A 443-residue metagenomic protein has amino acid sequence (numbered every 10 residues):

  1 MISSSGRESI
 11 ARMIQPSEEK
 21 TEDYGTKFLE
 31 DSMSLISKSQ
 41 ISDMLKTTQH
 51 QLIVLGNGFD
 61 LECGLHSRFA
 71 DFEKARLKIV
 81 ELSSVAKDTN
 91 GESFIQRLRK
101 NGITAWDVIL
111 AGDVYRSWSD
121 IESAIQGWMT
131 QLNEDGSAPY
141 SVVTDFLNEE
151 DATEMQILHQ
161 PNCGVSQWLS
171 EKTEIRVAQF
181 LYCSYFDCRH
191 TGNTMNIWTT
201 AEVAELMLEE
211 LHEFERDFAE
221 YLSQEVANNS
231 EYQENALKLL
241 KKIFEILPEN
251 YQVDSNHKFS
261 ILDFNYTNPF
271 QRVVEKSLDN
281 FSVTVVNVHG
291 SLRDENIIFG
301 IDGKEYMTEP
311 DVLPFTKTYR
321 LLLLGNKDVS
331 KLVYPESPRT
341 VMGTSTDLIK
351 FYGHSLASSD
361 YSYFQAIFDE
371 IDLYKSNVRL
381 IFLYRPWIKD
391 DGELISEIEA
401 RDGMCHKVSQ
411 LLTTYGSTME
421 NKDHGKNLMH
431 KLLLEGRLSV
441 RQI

Functional and structural regions predicted by a protein language model:
I2-C63, F72, N90, F94 (+1 more regions): SIR2/sirtuin-family catalytic core signature
S34-T47, L239-N256, Q271, E275 (+1 more regions): A short acidic-Thr-Gly-centered motif at the start of a beta-strand
L55, D71-K74, V286-S291: Conserved beta-strand -> loop -> alpha-helix junction used to position metal-binding or nucleic-acid-contacting
C63-G64, Q271: Short N-terminal helix/helix-N-cap motif within the alpha/beta-hydrolase-1
H66-S67, V274-E275, S362-F364: Short coil/turn segments at secondary-structure boundaries
F69-G91: Short catalytic helix/loop segments, enriched in acidic residues and glycine and frequently bearing histidine
R76, V274-L278, I371: Active-site catalytic pocket residues across diverse enzymes, especially alpha/beta-hydrolases
D88-V329: Extended, H/D-rich, highly charged conserved domains that either
